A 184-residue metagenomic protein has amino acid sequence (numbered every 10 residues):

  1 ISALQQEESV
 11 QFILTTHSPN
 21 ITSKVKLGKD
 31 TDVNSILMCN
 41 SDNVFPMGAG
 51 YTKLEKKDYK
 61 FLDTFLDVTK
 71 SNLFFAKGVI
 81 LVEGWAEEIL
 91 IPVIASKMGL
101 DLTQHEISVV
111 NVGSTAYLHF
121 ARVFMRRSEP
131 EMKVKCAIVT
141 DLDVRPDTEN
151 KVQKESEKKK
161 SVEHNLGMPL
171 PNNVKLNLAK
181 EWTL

Functional and structural regions predicted by a protein language model:
S2, E7-S9, T22-K24, G28-L184: Acidic, divalent-metal-binding catalytic cores of TOPRIM and closely related two-metal-ion phosphodiester/pyrophosphate
T15-H17: H-loop/switch region of ABC-family ATPase nucleotide-binding domains
